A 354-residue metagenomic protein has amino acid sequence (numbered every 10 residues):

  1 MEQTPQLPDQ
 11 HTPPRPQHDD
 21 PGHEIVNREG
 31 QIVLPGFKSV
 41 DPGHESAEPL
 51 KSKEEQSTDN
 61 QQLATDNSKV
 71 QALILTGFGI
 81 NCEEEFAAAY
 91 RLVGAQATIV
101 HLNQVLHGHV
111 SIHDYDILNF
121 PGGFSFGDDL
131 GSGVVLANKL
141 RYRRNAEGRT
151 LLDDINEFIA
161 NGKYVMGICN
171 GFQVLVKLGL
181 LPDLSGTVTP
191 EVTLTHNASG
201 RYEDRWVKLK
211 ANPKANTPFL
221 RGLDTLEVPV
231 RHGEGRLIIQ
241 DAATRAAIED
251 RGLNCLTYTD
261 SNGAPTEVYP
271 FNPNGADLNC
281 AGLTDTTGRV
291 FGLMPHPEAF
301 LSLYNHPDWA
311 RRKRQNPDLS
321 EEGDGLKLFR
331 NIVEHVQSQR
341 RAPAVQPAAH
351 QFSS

Functional and structural regions predicted by a protein language model:
M1-I168, F172-P182, T195-E203, D277 (+1 more regions): N-terminal beta1-alpha1 cap of cysteine-dependent amidohydrolase-like domains
Q71, A97-T98, D116-I117, K163-M166 (+7 more regions): Structural motif
A72, F78-E83, G127-D128, I168-C169 (+3 more regions): A broad, low-specificity signal for short, low-complexity segments enriched in glycine/proline and polar/charged
T76, Q96-I99, Y115, N145-A146 (+4 more regions): A short linear-motif detector with a strong N-terminal bias
H107, G123, D153-I155, T189 (+7 more regions): Short, well-ordered helical secondary-structure segments
V176-L223: A conserved active-site-flanking secondary-structure segment within enzyme catalytic domains
A211-S354: C-terminal and late-domain segments of enzyme folds
